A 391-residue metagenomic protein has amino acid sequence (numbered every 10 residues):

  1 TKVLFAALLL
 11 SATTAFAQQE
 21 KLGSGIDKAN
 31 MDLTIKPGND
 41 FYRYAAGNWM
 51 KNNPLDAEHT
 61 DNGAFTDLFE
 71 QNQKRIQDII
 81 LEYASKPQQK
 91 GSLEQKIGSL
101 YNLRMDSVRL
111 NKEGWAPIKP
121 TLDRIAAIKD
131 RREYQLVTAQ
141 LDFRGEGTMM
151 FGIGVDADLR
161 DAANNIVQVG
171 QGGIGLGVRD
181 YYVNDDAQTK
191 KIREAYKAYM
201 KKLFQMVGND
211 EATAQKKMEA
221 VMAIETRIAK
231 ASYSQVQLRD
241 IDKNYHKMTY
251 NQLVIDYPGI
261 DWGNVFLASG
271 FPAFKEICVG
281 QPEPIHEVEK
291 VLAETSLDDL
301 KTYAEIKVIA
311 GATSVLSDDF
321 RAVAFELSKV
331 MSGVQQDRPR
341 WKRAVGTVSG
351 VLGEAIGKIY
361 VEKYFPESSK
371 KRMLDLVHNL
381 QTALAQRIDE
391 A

Functional and structural regions predicted by a protein language model:
T1-E20: Bacterial Sec-dependent N-terminal signal peptides
T13-F16, E133, L384-E390: Short, intrinsically disordered, charge-balanced linker/junction segments flanking boundaries in proteins
Q19-A29: Short, Gly/Pro- and small/polar-rich lid/capping loops
A29, L33-P37: A charge-rich, low-complexity, intrinsically flexible signal that marks solvent-exposed coils, linkers, repeats
K36-N39, Y44-R109: Active-site-surrounding "flap" and adjacent substrate/cofactor-binding loops of secreted or lumenal enzymes, prototyped
Y83-L374, N379: Noncatalytic, helix-rich "gating/capping" subdomain that lines the substrate-entry/channel surface of large enzyme
M373-A391: Zn2+-dependent metallopeptidase catalytic core
